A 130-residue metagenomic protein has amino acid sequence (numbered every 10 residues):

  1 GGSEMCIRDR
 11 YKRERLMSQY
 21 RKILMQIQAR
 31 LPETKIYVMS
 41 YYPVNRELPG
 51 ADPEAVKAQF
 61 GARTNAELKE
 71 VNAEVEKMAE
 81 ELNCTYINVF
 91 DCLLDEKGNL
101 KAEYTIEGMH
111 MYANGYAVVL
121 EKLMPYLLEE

Functional and structural regions predicted by a protein language model:
G1-I7: Short, small-residue-biased leader/transition segments that mark boundaries at the very start of proteins
D9-Y11, G108: Acidic/histidine-rich helix-loop elements that form or flank divalent-metal/phosphate-binding sites at the catalytic
K12-R21: Charged helix-capping and loop-helix junction motifs
Y20-M25, N72: Generic structural signal for well-ordered alpha-helices, preferentially at hydrophobic/aromatic core positions
L24-A29, A79: N-terminal cationic-hydrophobic initiation segments that often serve targeting/anchoring roles
L31-K35: A short helix->loop->beta-strand "cap" motif at the edges of active sites that frequently abuts
V38-S40: Structural beta-sheet core signal
V44-E130: Catalytic His-Asp segment of secreted/periplasmic serine-dependent ester chemistry enzymes
